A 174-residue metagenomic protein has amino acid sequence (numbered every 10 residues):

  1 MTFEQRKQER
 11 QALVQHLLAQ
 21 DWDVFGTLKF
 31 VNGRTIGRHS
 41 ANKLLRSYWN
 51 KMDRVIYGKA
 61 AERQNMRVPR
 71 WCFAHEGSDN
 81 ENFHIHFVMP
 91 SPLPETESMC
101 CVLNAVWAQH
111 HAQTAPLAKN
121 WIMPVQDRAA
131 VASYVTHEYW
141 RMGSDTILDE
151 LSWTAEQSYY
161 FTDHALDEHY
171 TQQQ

Functional and structural regions predicted by a protein language model:
M1-F83, S91-Q174: Right-hand nucleic-acid polymerase module
